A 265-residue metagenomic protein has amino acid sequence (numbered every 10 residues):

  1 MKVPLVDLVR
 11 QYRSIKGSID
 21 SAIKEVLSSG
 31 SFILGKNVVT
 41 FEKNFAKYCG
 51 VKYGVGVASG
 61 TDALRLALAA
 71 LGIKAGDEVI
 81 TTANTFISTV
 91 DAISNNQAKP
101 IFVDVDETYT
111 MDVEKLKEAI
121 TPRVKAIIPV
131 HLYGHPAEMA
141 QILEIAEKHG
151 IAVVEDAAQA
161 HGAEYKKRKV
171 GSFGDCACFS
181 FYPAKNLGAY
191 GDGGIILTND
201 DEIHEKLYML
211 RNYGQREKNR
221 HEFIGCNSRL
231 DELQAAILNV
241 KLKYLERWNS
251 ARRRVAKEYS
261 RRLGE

Functional and structural regions predicted by a protein language model:
M1-S31, K36: N-terminal "arm"/small-domain region of PLP-dependent enzymes with the aminotransferase-like
D20, K24, E42-A46, R65 (+7 more regions): Solvent-exposed, non-membrane alpha-helical residues enriched in polar/charged side chains
K24, S28, K43, G50 (+2 more regions): Solvent-exposed alpha-helix faces
S31-E78, A92-V103, R168: Phosphate-binding glycine-rich loop
V38, E42, T61, A83 (+2 more regions): Short amphipathic alpha-helical/adjacent loop interface patches that line ligand and macromolecule-binding sites
A69-A157, E164: PLP-dependent aminotransferase-like
A160-K166, F173-E265: Active-site region of PLP-dependent enzymes
